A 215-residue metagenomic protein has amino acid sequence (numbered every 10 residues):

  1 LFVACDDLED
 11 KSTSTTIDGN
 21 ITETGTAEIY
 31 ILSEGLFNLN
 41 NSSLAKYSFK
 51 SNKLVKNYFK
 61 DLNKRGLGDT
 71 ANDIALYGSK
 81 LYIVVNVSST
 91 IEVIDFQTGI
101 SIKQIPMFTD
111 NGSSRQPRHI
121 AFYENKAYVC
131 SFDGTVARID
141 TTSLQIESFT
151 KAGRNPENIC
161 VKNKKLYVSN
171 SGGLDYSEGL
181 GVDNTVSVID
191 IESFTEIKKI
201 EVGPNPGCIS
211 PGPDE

Functional and structural regions predicted by a protein language model:
F2-A4: C-terminal motif of bacterial Sec signal peptides marking the signal peptidase cleavage site
D6-E215: Predominantly soluble domains enriched in secretory-pathway, periplasmic, or organellar proteins
